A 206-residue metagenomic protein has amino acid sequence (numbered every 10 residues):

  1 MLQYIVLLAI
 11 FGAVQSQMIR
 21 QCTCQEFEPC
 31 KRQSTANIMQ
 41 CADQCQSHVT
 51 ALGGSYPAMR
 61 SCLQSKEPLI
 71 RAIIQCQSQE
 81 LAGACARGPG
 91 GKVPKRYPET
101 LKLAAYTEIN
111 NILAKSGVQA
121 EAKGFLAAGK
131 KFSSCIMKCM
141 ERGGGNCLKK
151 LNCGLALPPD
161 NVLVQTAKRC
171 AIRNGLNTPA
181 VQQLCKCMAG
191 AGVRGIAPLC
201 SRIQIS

Functional and structural regions predicted by a protein language model:
L2, G12-S206: Mature extracellular/luminal domains of secreted and GPI-anchored eukaryotic proteins, especially small
I5-A9: Sec-dependent signal peptide hydrophobic core
